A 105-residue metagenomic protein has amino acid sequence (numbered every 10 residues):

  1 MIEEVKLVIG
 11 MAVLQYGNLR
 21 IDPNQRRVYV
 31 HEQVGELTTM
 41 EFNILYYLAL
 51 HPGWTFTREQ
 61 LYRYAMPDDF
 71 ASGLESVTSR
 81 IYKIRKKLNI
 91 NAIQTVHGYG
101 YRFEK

Functional and structural regions predicted by a protein language model:
M1-Y16: Basic, amphipathic DNA-recognition helix from helix-turn-helix-like DNA-binding domains
G10-V13, E36, S79-I81, R85-K105: DNA-binding patch around the recognition helix
L19-I21, I93: A structural signal for short hydrophobic beta-strand segments in well-ordered beta-sheet cores
I21-P23, V30, F103-K105: Conserved hydrophobic "DFG−1" position in protein kinase catalytic cores
P23-N24, H97: A cytosolic small-molecule/anion-sensing beta-strand core signal
R27-T39, N43-R80, K86, N91: Positively charged, aromatic-enriched patches within helix-turn-helix-type DNA-binding elements, predominantly
